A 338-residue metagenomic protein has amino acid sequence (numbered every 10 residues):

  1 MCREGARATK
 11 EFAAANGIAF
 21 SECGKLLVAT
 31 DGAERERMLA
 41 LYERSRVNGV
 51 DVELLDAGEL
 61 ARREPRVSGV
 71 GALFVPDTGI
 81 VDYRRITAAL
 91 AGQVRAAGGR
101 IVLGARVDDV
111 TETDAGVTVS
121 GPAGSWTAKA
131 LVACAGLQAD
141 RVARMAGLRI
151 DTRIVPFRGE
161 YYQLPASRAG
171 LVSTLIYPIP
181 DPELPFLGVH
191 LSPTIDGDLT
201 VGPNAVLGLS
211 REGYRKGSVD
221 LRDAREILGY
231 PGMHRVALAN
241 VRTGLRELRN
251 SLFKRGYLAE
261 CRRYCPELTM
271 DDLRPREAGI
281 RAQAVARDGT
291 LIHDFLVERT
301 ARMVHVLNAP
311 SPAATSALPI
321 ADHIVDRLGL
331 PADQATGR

Functional and structural regions predicted by a protein language model:
M1-E4, V28-R37, L73-Q93, V102 (+2 more regions): Short beta-strand to alpha-helix junction loop
M1-E59, G69, G188-H190, D198-T200 (+1 more regions): Dinucleotide-binding Rossmann-like beta1-alpha1 core, especially the glycine-rich loop that anchors the ADP
A19-A29, L41, L54, E59-A97 (+4 more regions): Helix-loop-beta segment of a Rossmann-like dinucleotide-binding subdomain
F20-C23, D151-F157, L268-E277: A short coil-to-beta-strand element that immediately follows conserved catalytic motifs
E53-L55, R100-V102, R274: General small-molecule cofactor/ligand-binding pocket signal
L73-A130, C134, Q138-R141, S316-G329: Helical element adjacent to the flavin cofactor pocket in flavoenzyme catalytic cores
V110-R222: Flavin-dependent oxidoreductases
K216-S218, R222, I227-T336: C-terminal catalytic lobe of FAD-dependent flavoproteins
